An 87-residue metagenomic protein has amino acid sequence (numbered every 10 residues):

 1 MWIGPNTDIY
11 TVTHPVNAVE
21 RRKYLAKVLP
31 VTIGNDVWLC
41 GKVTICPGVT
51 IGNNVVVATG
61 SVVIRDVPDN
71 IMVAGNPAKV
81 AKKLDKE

Functional and structural regions predicted by a protein language model:
M1-V49, N76-P77, K83-D85: Flexible, glycine/small-residue-enriched loop-and-beta-strand segment within the central core of proteins
W38, V56, M72-A74: Short-chain dehydrogenase/reductase
C40-V56, S61-R65: Beta-rich strand-turn-strand
V62-I64, M72, V80: Conserved hydrophobic/aromatic beta-strand scaffold that supports enzyme active sites
